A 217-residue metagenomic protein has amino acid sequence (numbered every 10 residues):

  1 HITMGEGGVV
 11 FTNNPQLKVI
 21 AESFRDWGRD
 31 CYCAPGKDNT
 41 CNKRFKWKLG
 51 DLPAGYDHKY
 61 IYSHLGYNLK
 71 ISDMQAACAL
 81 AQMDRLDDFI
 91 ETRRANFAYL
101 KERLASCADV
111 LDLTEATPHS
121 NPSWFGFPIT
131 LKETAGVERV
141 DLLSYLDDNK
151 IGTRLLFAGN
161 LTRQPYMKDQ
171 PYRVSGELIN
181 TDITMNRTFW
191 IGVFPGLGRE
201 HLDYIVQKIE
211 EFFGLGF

Functional and structural regions predicted by a protein language model:
H1, G5-V10: Glycine-rich phosphate-binding loop of ATP-grasp-fold ATP-dependent ligases
N13-F217: PLP-dependent aminotransferase class I/II
